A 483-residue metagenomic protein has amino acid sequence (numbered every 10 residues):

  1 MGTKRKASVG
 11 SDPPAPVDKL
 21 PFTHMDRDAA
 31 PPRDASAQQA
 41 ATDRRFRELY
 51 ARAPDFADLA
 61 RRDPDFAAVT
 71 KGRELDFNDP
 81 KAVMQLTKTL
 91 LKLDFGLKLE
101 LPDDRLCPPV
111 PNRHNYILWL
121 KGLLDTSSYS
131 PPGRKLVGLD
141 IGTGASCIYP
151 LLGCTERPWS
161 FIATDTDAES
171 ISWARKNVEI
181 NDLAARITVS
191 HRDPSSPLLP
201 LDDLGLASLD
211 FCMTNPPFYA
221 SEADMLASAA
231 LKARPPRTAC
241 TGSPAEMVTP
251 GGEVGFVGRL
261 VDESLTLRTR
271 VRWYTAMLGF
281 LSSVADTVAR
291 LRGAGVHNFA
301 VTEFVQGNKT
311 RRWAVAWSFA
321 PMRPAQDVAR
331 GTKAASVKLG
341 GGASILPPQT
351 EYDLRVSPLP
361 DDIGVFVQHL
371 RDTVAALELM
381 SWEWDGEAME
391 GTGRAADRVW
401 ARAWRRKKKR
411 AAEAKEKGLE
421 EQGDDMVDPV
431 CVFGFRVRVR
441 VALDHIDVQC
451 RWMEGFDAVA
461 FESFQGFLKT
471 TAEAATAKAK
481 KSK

Functional and structural regions predicted by a protein language model:
G2-C107, G122: N-terminal auxiliary segments of SAM/dcSAM-dependent transferases
D79-A82, P244-A300: Conserved Class I SAM-dependent methyltransferase catalytic core
K98, F280-R330: Class I S-adenosyl-L-methionine
P131-G144, F161-I162: Conserved class I S-adenosyl-L-methionine
A145-W159: Conserved SAM-binding loop of SAM-dependent methyltransferases across substrates and taxa, primarily the Class I
T164-T214, Y219: S-adenosyl-L-methionine
D210-G255: Mobile active-site "lid"/loop adjacent to the S-adenosyl-L-methionine
S318-K483: Polybasic, low-complexity RNA-engagement segments
